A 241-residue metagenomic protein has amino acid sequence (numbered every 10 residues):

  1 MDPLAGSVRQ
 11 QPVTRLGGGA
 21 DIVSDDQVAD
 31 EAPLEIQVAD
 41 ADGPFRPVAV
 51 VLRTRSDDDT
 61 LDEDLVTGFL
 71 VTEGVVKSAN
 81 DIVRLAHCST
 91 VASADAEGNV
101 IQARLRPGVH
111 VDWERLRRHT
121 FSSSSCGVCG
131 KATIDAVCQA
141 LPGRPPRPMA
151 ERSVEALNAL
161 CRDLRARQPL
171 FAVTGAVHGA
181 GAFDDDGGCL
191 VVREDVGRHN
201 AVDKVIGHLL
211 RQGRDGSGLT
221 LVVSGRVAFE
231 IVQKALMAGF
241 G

Functional and structural regions predicted by a protein language model:
M1-A180, D184-D185, L190-V192: Intrinsically disordered, low-complexity regions enriched in acidic/Ser/Thr/Pro/Gln residues
G108, R226-V227: Short, ordered loop/turn segments at secondary-structure junctions
A166, L170-G225, M237: Glycine- and Gly-Pro-enriched alpha-helical subdomains that act as flexible, kink-prone "lid/hinge" or packing modules
A228-V232: Acidic, divalent-metal-coordinating active-site segment for phosphoryl/phosphodiester hydrolysis, typified by short
G239-G241: A conserved acidic, glycine/proline-rich C-terminal tail/linker
